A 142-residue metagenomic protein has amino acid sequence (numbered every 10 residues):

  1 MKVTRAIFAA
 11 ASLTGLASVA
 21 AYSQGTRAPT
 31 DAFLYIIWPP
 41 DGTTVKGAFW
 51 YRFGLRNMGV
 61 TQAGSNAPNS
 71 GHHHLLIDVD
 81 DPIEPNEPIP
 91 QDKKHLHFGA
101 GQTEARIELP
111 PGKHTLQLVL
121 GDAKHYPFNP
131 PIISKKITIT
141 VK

Functional and structural regions predicted by a protein language model:
Q24-K46: Short, compositionally biased P/S/T/A/G/V-rich stretches that sit at domain boundaries
G47, G71, P110-G112: A glycine-anchored, Pro-Gly-centered beta-turn/N-cap motif
G54-G64: Short amphipathic, basic-aromatic surface patches that mediate peripheral association with negatively charged
S65-H73: Short coil-to-beta strand junction motifs in C2/discoidin
N86-A105: A beta-strand/beta-hairpin structural motif
D122-N129: Short acidic/polar inter-strand loop motif in beta-rich domains
P130-K142: Short beta-strand elements
